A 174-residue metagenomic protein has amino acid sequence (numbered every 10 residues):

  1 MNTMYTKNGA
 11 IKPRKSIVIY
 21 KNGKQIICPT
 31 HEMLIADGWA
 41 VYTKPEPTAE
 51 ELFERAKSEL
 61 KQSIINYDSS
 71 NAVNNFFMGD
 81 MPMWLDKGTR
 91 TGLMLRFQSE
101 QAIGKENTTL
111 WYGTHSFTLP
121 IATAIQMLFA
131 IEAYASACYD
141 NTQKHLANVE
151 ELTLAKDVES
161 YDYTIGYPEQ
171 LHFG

Functional and structural regions predicted by a protein language model:
M1-G174: A preference for well-ordered globular domain cores that mediate specific macromolecular interactions or catalysis
